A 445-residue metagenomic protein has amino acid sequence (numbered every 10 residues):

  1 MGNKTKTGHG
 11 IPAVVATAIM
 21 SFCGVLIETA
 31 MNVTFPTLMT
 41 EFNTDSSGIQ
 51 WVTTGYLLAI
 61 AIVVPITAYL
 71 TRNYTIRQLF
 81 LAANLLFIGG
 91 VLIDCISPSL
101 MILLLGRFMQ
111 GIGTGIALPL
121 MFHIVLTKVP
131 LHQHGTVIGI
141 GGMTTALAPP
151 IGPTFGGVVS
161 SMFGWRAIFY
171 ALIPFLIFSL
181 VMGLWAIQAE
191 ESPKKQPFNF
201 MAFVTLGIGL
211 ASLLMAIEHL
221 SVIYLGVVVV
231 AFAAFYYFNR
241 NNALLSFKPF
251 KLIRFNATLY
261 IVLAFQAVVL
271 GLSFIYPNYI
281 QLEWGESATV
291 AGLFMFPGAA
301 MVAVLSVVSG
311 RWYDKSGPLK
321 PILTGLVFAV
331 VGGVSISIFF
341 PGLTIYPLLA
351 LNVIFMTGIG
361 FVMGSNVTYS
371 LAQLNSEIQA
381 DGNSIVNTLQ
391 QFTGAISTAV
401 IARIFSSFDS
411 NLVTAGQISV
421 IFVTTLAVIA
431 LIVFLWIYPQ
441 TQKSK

Functional and structural regions predicted by a protein language model:
M1-H9, S192, I437-K445: Intrinsic disorder in cytosolic terminal tails and internal cytosolic loops of multi-pass membrane transporters
K4-A13, P197-M201: N-terminal membrane topogenic signal
G10-L26, M31-F35, F42, S46 (+10 more regions): 12-transmembrane solute porter fold
A16, G90, G106, G113 (+12 more regions): Small-residue hotspots
E28, N32-P36, G89-D94, T145-S161 (+3 more regions): Membrane-embedded alpha-helical segments in integral membrane proteins
S47, L57, V64-F200: Helix-loop-helix hairpins in multi-pass membrane proteins, especially solute transporters
L58-I62, L92, A146-P150, T154 (+4 more regions): Hydrophobic/small/kink-forming positions within alpha-helical transmembrane segments of polytopic membrane proteins
M162-I261: Hydrophobic transmembrane-helix bundles of small-molecule transporters
